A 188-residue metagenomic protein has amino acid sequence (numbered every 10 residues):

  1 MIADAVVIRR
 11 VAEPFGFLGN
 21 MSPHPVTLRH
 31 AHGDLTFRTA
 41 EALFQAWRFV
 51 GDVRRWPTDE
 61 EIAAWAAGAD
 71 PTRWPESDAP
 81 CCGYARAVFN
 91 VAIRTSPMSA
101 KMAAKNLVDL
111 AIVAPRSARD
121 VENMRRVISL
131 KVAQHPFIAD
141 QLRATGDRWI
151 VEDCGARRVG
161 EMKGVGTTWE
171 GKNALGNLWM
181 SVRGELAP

Functional and structural regions predicted by a protein language model:
M1-P188: Charged, low-complexity intrinsically disordered segments
